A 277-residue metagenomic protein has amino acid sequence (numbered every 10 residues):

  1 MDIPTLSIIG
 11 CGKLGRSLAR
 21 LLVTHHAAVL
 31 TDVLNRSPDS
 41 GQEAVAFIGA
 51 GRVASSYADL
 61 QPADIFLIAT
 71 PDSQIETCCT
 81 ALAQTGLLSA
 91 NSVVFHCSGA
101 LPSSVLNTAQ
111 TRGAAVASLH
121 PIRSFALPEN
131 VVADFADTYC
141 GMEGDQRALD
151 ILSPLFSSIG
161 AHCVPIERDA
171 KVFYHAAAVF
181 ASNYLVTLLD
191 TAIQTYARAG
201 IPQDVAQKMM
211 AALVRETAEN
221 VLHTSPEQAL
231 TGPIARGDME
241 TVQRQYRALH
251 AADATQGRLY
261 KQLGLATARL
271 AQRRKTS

Functional and structural regions predicted by a protein language model:
M1-Q61: NAD(P)+-binding Rossmann beta1-loop-alpha1 motif at the extreme N-terminus of oxidoreductases
I3-T5, N91, D137: Phosphate-coordination loops involved in phosphoryl transfer and adenosine-cofactor binding
R16, R20-T24, A46, T80 (+4 more regions): Short, well-ordered alpha-helices that flank and scaffold nucleotide-derived cofactor binding pockets
T31-N35, V94-C97, M142-E143: Short, hydrophobic beta-strand segments that form beta-sheet elements in well-ordered domains
E43-F47, A109-A115, N130-L222, R269-A271: Internal alpha-helical scaffold of NAD(P)-dependent oxidoreductase catalytic cores
F47-N130: Rossmann-like NAD(P)(H) cofactor-binding subdomain of soluble oxidoreductases
Q207-S277: NAD(P)-dependent Rossmann-like dehydrogenase/reductase catalytic/cofactor-binding core
